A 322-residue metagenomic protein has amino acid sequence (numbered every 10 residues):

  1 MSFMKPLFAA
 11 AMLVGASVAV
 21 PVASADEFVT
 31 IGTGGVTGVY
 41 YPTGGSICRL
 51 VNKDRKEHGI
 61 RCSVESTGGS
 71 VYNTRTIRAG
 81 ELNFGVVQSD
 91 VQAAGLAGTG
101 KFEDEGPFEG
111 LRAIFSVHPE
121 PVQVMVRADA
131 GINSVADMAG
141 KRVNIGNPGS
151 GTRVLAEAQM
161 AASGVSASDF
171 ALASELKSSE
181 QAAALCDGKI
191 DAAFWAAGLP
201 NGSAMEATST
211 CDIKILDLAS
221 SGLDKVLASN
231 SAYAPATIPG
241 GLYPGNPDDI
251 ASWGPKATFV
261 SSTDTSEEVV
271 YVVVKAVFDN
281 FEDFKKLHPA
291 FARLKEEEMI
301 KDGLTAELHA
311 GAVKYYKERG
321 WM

Functional and structural regions predicted by a protein language model:
M1-A10: Bacterial N-terminal signal peptides that target proteins for export
A9-S17: Bacterial N-terminal signal peptides
V18-A25: Sec/Tat signal peptide C-region and signal peptidase I cleavage site
A25-A94: N-terminal (or domain-start) structured segment
F28-D54, S116, E120-D187, E282-K285 (+2 more regions): Bilobed "Venus flytrap"/periplasmic-binding protein-like clamshell domains and structurally analogous long
L82-H118, P200-N201: Acidic, polar ligand-binding/catalytic clefts
S89-V91, G100, D104, A130 (+2 more regions): Pocket-lining segment of extracytoplasmic ligand-binding domains
E180, D187, A197-D217, G222-S229 (+2 more regions): An extracytoplasmic/periplasmic, membrane-proximal ligand-sensing/linker region
